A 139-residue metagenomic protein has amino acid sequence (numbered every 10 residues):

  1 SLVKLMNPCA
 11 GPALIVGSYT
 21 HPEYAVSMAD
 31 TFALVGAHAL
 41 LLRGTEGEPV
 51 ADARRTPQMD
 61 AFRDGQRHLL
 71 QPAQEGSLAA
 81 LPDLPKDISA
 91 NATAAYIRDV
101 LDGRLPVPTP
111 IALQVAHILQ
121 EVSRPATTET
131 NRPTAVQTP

Functional and structural regions predicted by a protein language model:
S1-P139: Glycine-rich anion-binding loops and their surrounding alpha/beta cores
